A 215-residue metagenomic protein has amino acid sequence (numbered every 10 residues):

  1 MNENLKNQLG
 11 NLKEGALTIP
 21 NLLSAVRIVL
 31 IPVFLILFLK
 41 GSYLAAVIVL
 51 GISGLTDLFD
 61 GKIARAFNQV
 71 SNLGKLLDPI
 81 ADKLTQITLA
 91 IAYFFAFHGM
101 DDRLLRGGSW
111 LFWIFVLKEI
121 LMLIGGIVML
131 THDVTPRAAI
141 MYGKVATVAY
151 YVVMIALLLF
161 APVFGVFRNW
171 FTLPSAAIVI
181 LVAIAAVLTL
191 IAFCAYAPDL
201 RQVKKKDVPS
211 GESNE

Functional and structural regions predicted by a protein language model:
M1-L17, L50, T131-E215: C-terminal membrane-associated helical module and adjoining short loops/tails
N7-L39: Extended, non-globular alpha-helical segments
S24, N68, K75, P79 (+3 more regions): Short amphipathic alpha-helical coupling elements at transmembrane boundaries
S24-I31, A81-Y93, F115-L123, A146-I155: Core segments of transmembrane alpha-helices that mediate helix-helix packing or line hydrophobic substrate/ligand
V29-L76, L89-F97, R103-I114, P174-L188: Membrane-embedded alpha-helical segments that form the functional core of polytopic membrane enzymes, especially those
I31-F38, L89-A96, G126-L130, M154-A161 (+1 more regions): Structural signal for membrane-spanning alpha-helices in multi-pass inner-membrane proteins, emphasizing helix cores
L55-F59, V116-V128, A186-Q202: Transmembrane alpha-helical segments that form the membrane-embedded catalytic/substrate-channel core of multi-pass
